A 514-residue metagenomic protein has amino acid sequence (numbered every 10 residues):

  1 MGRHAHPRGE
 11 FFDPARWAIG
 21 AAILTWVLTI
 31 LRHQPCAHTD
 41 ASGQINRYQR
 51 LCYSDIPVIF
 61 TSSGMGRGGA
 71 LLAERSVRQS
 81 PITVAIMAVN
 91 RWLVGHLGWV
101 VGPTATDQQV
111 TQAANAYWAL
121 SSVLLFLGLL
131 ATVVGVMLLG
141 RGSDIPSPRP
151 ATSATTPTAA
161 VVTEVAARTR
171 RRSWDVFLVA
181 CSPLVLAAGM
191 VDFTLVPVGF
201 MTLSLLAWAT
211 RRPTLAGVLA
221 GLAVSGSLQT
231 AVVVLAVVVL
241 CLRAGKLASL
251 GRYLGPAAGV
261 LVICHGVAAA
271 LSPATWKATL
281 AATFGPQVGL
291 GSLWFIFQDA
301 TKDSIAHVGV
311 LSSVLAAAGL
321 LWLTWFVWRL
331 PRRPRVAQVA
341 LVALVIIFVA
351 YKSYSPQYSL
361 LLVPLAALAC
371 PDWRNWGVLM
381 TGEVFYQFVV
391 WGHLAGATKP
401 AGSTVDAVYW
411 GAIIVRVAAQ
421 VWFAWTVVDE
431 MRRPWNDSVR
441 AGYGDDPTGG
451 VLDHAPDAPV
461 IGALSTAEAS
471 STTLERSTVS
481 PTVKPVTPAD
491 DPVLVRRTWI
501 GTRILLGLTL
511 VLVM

Functional and structural regions predicted by a protein language model:
M1-W276, S313-T478, P485-M514: Multi-pass membrane glycosyltransferase architecture that uses lipid-linked
V267-V314: Periplasmic/ER-lumenal interhelical loops and adjacent helix-loop junctions in multi-pass membrane proteins
